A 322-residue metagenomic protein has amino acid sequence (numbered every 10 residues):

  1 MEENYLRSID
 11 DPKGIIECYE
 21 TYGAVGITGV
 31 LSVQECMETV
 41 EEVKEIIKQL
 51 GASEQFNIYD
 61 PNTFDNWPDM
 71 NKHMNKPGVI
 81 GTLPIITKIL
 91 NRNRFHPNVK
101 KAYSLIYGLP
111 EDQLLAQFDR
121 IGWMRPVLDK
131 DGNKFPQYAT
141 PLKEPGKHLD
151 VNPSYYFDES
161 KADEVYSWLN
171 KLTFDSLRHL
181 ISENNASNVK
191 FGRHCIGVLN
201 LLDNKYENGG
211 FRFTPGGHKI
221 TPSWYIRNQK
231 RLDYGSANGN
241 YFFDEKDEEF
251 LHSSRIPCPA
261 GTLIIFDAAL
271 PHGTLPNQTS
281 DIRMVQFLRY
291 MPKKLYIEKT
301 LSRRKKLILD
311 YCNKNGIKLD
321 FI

Functional and structural regions predicted by a protein language model:
M1-T21, T28-N170: Non-heme Fe(II)-dependent double-stranded beta-helix
Y5, S53-F56, G210-F213, H218-E245 (+2 more regions): Non-heme Fe(II)/2-oxoglutarate
G23, L31-Q34, G122-W123, L128 (+5 more regions): Short, solvent-exposed loop/turn segments at secondary-structure junctions
G23-A24, G261: Catalytic palm active-site di-aspartate
I86, Q117-D119, K143, R193 (+3 more regions): Residues that flank catalytic or metal-binding motifs in active/ligand-binding sites
L109, L149, L201, D267-A268: Residues immediately flanking
I121, G197-L199, Q286-Y290: A structural signal for short, well-ordered beta-strand segments
D131-E248, S253, I297-L301: Catalytic core of non-heme Fe(II) oxygenases with the double-stranded beta-helix
